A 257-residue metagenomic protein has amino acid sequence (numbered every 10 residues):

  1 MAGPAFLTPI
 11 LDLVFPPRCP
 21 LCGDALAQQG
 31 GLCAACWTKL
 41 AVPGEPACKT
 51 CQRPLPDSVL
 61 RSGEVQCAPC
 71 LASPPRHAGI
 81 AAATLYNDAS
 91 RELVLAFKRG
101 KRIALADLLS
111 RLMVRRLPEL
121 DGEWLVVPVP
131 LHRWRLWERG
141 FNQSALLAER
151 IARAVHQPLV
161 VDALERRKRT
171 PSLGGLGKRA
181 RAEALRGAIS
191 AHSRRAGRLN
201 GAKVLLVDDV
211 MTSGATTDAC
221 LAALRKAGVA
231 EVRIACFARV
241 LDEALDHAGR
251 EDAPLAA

Functional and structural regions predicted by a protein language model:
M1-D208, T212-A257: Glycine-rich phosphate/pyrophosphate-handling loop used in enzymes and phosphotransfer proteins
